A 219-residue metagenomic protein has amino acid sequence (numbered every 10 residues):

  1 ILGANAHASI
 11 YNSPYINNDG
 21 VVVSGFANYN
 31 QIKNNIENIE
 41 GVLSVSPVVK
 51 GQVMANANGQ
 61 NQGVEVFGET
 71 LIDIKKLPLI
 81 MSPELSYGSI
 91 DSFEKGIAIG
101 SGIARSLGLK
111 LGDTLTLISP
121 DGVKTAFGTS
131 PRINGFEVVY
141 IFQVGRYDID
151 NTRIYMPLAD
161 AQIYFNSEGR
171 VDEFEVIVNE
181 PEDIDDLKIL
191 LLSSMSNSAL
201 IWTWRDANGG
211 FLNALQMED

Functional and structural regions predicted by a protein language model:
I1-E65, S89-F93: Hydrophobic, regular-secondary-structure patches
S9-Y11, S46, G63-G68, A98 (+5 more regions): Soluble periplasmic/extracytoplasmic beta-strand elements of cell-envelope proteins
S13-Y15, K50, E69-I72, G102 (+4 more regions): Solvent-exposed coil/turn segments that connect beta secondary-structure elements in extracytoplasmic/periplasmic
N30, V49-S92, R132, V138 (+1 more regions): The feature marks short, hydrophobic/small-residue-biased sequence motifs that occur predominantly
K75-K76, S101-N151: Mid-to-C-terminal secondary-structure elements that act as membrane-proximal/extracytoplasmic interface segments
D91-S92, S106-K110, Y164-S167, A214: A short glycine-leucine-enriched loop at secondary-structure breakpoints that most characteristically corresponds
T129-D219: Mechanotransmission and gating elements of multispan inner-membrane complexes involved in transport and envelope
